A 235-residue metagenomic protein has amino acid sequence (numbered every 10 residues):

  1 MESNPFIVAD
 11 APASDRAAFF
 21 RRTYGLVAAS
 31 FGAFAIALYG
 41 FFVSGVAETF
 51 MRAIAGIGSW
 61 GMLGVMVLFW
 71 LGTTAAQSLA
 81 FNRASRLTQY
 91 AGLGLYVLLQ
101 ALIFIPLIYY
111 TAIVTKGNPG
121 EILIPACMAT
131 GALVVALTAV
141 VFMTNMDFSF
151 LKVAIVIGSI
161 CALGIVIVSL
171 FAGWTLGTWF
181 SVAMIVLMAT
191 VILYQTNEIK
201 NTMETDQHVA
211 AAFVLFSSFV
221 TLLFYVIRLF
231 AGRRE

Functional and structural regions predicted by a protein language model:
M1-E235: A hydrophobic alpha-helical transmembrane-helix feature that marks the membrane cores and membrane-interface segments
